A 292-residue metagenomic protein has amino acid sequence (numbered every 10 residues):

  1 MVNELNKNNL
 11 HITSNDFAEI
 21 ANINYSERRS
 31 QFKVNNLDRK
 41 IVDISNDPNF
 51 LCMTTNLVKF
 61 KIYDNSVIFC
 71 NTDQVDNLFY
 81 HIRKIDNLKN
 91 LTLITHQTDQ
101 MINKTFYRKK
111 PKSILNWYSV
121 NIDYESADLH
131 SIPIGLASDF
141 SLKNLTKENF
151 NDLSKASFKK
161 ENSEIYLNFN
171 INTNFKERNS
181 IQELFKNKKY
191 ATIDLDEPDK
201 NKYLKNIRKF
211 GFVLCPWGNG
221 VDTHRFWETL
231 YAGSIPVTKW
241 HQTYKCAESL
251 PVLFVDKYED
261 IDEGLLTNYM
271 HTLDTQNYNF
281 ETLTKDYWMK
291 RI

Functional and structural regions predicted by a protein language model:
M1-H224, K239-L250, T272, Q276-R291: Nucleotide-sugar donor-binding catalytic core of glycosyltransferases
K209-F210, L230-G233: Conserved donor-binding/catalytic loop of nucleotide-activated donor transferases
I235, Q242-T243, Y258: Flexible glycine-rich beta->alpha loop in the catalytic core of nucleotide-sugar glycosyltransferases
P251-N277: C-terminal "capping" alpha-helix adjacent to the active site of nucleotide-linked donor transferases in cell-envelope
